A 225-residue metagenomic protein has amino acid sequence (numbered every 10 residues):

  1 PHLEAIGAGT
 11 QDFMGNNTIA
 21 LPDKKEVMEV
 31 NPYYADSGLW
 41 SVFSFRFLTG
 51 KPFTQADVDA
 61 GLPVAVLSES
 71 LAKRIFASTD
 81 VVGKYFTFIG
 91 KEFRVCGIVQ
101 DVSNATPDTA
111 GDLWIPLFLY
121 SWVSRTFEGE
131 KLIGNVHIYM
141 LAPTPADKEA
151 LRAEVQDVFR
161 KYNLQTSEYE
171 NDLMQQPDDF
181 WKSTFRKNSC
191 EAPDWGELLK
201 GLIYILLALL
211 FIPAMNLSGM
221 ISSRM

Functional and structural regions predicted by a protein language model:
H2-A5, D80: Glycine-centered tight turns that cap/initiate beta-strands
E4-G38, P52-A65, S103, F180-T184: Short acidic/polar micro-motifs at solvent-exposed secondary-structure junctions
D23, Q55, E130-L132, T184-F185 (+1 more regions): Short hydrophobic/aromatic segments of transmembrane alpha-helices and their interfaces
E26, A146-D147, E197-K200: Membrane-helix interface segments
D36-P52, P63-P193: Mid-to-C-terminal secondary-structure elements that act as membrane-proximal/extracytoplasmic interface segments
S44, V58, F76, I221-R224: Short, function-defining helix-loop hinge/capping sites that tune catalysis or transport
E191-M225: Hydrophobic alpha-helical transmembrane segments of multi-pass inner-membrane transport and secretion
